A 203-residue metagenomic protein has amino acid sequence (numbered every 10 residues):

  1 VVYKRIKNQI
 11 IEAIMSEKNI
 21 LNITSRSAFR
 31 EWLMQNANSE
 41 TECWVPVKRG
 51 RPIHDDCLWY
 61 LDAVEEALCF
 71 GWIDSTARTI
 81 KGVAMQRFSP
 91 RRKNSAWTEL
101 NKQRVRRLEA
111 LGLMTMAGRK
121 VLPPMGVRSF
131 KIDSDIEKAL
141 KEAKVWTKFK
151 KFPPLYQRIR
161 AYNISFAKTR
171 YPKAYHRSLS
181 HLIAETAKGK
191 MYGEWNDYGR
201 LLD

Functional and structural regions predicted by a protein language model:
V2-Y3, N8-D203: Charge-dense, helix-prone N-terminal extensions
